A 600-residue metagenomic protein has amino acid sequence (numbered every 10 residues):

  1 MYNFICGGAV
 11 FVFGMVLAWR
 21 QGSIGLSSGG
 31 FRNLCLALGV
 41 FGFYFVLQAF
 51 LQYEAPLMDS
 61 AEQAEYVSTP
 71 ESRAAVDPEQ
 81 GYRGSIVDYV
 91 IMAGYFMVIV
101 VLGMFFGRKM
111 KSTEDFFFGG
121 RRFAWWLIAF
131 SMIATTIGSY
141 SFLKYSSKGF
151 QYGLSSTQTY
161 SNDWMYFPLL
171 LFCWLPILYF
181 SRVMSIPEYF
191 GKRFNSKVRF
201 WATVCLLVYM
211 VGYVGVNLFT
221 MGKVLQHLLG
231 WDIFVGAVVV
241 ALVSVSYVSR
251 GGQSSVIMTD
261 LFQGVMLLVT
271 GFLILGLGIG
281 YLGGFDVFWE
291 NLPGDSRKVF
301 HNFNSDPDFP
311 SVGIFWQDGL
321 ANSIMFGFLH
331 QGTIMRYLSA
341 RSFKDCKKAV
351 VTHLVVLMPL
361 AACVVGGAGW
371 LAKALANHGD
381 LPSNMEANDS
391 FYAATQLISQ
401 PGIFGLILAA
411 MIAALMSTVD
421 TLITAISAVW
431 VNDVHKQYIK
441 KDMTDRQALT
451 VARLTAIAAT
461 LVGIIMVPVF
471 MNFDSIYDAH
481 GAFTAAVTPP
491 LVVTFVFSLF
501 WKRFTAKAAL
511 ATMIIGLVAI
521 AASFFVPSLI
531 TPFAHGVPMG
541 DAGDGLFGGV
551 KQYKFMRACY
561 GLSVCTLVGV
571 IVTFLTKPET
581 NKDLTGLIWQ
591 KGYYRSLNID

Functional and structural regions predicted by a protein language model:
Y2-F4, F13, G30, L34-L38 (+1 more regions): Membrane-embedded helix-loop-helix hairpins and adjacent transmembrane boundary segments in multi-pass transporters
V12-G30: Cytosolic-side transmembrane helix boundary signature
